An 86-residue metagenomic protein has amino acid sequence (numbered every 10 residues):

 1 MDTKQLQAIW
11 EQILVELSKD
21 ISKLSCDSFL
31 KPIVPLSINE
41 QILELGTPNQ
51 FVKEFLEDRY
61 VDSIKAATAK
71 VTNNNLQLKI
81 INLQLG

Functional and structural regions predicted by a protein language model:
M1-G86: Intrinsically disordered, low-complexity basic tails and flexible linkers associated with large NTP-driven
